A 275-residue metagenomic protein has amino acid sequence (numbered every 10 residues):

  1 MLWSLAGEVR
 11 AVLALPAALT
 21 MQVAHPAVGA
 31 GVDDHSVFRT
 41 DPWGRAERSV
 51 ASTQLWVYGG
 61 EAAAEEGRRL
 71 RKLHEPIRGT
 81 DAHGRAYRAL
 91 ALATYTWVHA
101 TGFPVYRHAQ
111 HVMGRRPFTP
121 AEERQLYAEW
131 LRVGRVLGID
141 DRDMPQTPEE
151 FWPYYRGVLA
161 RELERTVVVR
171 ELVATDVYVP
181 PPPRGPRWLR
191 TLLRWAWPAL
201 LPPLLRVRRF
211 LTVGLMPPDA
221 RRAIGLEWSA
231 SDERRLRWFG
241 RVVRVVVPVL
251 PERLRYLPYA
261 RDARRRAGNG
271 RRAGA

Functional and structural regions predicted by a protein language model:
M1-A275: Mature, function-bearing regions of proteins
